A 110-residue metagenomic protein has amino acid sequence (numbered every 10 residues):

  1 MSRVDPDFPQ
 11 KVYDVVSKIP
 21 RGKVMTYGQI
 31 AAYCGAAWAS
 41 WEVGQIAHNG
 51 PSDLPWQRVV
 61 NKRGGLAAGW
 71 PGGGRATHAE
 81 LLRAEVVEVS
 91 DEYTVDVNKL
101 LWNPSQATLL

Functional and structural regions predicted by a protein language model:
M1-L110: Nucleic acid-binding interface residues in structured DNA/RNA-binding domains, emphasizing the DNA-engaging scaffolds
